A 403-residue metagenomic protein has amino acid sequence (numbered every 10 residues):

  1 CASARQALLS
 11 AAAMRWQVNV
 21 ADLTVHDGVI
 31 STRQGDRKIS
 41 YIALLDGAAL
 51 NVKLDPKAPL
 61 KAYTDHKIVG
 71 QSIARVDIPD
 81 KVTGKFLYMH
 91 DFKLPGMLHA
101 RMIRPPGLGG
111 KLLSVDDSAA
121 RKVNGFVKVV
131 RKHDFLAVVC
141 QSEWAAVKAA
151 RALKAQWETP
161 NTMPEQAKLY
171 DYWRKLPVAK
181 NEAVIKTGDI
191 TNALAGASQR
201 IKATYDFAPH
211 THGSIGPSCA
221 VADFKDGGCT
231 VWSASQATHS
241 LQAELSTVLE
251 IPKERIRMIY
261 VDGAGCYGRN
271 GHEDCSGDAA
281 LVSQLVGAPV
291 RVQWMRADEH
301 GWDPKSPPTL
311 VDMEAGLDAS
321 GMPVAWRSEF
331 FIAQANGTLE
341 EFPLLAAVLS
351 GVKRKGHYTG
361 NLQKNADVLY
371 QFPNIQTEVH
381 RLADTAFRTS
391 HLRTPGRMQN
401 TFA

Functional and structural regions predicted by a protein language model:
C1-A403: Structural alpha/beta core scaffold segments of enzyme domains
